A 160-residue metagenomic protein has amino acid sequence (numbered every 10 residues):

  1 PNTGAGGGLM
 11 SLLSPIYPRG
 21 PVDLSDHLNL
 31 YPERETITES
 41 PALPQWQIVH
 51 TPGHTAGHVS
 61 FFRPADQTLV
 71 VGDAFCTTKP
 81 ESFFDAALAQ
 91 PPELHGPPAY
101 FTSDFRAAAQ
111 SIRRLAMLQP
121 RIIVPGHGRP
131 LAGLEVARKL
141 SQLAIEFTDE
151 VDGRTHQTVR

Functional and structural regions predicted by a protein language model:
P1-H50, P98, T102-S103, A107-Q119: Metallo-beta-lactamase
S40-A42, F61-A65: Active-site beta-strand termini and strand-to-loop segments that position acidic
W46, G53-A56, S60-F62: A contiguous pocket-lining binding segment that forms or flanks enzyme active sites
H54-T55, D73-A74, H127-G128: Active-site metal-binding loops of divalent metal-dependent hydrolases
G57, D66, Q119-R121: Short coil/turn segments at beta-strand junctions that form active-site/ligand-binding loops
T68-V70, V124: Residue-level marker for buried hydrophobic side chains located in beta-strands that build the well-ordered beta-sheet
V70-D73, T77-T78: Catalytic Cys-His active-site segments of thiol-dependent hydrolases/isopeptidases
T77-R160: Cap/insert and terminal regions of metallo-dependent hydrolase folds
